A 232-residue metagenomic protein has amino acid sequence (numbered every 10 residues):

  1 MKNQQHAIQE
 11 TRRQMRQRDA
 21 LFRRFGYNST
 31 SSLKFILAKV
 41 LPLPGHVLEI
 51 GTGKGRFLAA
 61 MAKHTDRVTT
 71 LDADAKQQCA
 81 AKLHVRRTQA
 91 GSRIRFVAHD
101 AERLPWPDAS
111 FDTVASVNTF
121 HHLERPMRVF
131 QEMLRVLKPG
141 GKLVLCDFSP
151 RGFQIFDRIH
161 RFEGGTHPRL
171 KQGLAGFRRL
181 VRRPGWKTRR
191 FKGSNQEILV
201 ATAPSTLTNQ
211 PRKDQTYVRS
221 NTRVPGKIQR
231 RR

Functional and structural regions predicted by a protein language model:
M1-Q17, K227-R232: N-terminal, positively charged/glycine-rich alpha-helical extensions of SAM-dependent methyltransferases
R18-T30, V144-V200: C-terminal alpha-helical "lid/dimerization" subdomain adjacent to the S-adenosyl-L-methionine
G26-G45: Conserved alpha-helix/loop element of class I SAM-dependent methyltransferases that forms part of the SAM/SAH-binding
L48, K54-R103: Class I SAM-dependent methyltransferase SAM/SAH-binding core
A115: A conserved beta-strand element that flanks and buttresses the S-adenosyl-L-methionine
N118-T119: Short catalytic micro-motifs in class I SAM-dependent methyltransferases
M127-P139: A short glycine-rich, Lys/Arg-flanked "PGG" loop and its adjoining helix->strand segment in the class I
P184-R232: Core SAM-dependent methyltransferase catalytic element
